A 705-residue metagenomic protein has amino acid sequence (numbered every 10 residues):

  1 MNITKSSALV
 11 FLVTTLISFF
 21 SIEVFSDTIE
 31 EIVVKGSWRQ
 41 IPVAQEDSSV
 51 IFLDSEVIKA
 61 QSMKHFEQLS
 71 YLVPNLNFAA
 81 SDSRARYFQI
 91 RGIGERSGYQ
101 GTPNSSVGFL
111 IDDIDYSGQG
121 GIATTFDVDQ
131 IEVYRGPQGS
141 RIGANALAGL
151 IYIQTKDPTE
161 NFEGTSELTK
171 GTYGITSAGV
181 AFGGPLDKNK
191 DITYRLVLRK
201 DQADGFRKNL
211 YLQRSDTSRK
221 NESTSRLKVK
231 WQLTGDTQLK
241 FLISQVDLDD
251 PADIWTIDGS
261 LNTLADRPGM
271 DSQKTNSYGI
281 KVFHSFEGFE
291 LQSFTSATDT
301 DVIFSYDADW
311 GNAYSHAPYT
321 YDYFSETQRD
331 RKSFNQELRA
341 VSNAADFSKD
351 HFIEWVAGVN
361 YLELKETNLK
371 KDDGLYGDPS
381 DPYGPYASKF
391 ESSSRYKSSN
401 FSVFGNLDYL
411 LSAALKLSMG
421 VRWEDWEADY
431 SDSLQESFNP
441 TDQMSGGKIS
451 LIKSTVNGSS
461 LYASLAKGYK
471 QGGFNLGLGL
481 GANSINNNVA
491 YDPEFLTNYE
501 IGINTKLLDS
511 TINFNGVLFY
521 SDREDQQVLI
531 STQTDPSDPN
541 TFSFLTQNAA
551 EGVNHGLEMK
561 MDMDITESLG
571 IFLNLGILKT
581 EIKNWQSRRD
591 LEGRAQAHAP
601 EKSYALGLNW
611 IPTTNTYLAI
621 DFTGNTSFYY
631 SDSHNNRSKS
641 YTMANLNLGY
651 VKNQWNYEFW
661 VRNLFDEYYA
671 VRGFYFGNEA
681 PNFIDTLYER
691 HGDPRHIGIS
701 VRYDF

Functional and structural regions predicted by a protein language model:
E31, E67, Y87-Q89, V133 (+3 more regions): N-terminal periplasmic accessory domains that precede and gate Gram-negative outer-membrane beta-barrel machines
E67, Y71-I114: Extracytoplasmic beta-strand/coil segments of soluble accessory domains associated with Gram-negative outer-membrane
G98-Y99, S106-P137: Short acidic/polar hinge/loop motifs at secondary-structure boundaries that mediate gating or recognition
E163-T165, K170-A203, R207-D250, K274-I280 (+10 more regions): Transmembrane beta-barrel wall of Gram-negative outer-membrane proteins
K230-G235, S244, A340-N343, F352-V356 (+7 more regions): Structural signature of Gram-negative outer-membrane beta-barrels, strongest in the C-terminal barrel of TonB-dependent
K281-A308, S454, G458-A466, A490-H555 (+3 more regions): Membrane-embedded beta-barrel scaffold of Gram-negative outer-membrane proteins
V341-N343, W355-G358, L410, K416-L417 (+3 more regions): Gram-negative outer-membrane beta-barrel transporters
I571, S627-Y629, Y650-F705: C-terminal beta-signal and adjacent terminal beta-strands/loops of Gram-negative outer-membrane beta-barrel proteins
